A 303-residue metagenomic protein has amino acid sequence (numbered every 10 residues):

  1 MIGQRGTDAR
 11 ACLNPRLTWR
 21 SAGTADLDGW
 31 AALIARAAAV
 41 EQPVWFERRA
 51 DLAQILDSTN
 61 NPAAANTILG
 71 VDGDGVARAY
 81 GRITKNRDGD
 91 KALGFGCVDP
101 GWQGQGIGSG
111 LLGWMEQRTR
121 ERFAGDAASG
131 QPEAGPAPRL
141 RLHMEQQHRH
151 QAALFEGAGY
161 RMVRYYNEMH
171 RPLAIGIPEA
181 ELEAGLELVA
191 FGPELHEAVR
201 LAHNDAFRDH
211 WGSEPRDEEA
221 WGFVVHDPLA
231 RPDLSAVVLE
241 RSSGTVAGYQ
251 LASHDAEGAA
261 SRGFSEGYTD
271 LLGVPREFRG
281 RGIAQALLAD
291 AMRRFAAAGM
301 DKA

Functional and structural regions predicted by a protein language model:
M1-A11, T84-A184: Acyl-donor-binding surface of acyltransferase catalytic domains
M1-G29, G273: A generic N-terminal leader/anchor concept
T18-W30, E187-L201: A short beta-loop-alpha structural element at the N-terminal edge of CoA-dependent acyl/N-acetyltransferase catalytic
A25, I34-F123, Q131-E133, M144 (+2 more regions): Conserved donor-binding loop and adjoining core beta-sheet/short helix segment in diverse acyl/aminoacyl transferases
D57, T67-I68, Y80, R122 (+9 more regions): Ligand-binding pocket scaffold of soluble enzyme catalytic domains
V71-G73, R171, L239-R241: Active-site beta-strand termini and strand-to-loop segments that position acidic
G104-E121, D270-V274, G280-A297, K302: Conserved acetyl-CoA-binding loop-helix of GNAT-fold acetyltransferases
F207-E257, L272-V274: Phosphate-binding active sites in nucleotide-utilizing proteins
